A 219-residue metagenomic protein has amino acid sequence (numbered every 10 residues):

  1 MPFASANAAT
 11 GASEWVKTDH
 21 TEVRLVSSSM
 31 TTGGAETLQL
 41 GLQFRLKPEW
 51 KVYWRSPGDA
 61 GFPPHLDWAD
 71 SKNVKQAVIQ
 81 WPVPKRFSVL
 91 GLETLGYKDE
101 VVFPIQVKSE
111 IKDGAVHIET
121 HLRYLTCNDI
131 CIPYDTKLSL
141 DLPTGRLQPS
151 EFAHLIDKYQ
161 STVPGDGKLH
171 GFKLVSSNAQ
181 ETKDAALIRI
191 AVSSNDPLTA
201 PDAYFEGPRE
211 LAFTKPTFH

Functional and structural regions predicted by a protein language model:
F3-H219: Extracellular/lumen-exposed scaffold segments
